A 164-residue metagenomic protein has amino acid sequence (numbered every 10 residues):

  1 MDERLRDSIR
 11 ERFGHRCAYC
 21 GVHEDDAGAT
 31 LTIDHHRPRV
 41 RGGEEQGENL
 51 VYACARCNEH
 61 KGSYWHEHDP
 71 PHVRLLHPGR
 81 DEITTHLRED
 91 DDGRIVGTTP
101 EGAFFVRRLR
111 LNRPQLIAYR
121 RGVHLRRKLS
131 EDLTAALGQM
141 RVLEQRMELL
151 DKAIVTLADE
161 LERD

Functional and structural regions predicted by a protein language model:
M1-Y19, V40-E48: Short, charged surface segments at domain edges that flank catalytic/cofactor-binding sites
E3-R4, S8, H23-D26, E48-V51 (+1 more regions): Extended charged
C17-C20, C54-C57: Short cysteine-rich clusters marking metal-coordination/redox-active sites
V22-H23, H36: Histidine- and/or cysteine-centered catalytic micro-motif in compact active-site loops
G28-T30: A conserved beta-turn-beta hairpin within the catalytic core of GNAT-like acetyltransferases that forms part
T32-P38, C54: Histidine-centered catalytic micro-motifs used for acid/base chemistry in nuclease and nucleotide-processing active
G42, R56-H60: Short, well-ordered loop/turn and helix-capping segments at boundaries between secondary-structure elements and domains
